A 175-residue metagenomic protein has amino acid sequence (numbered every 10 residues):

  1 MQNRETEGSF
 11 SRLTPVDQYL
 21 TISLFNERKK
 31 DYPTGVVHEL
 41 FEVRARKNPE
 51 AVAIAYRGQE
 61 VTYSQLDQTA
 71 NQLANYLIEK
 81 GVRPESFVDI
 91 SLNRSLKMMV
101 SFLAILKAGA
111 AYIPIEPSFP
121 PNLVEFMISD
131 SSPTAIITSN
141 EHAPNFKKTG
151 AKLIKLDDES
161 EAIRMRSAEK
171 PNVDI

Functional and structural regions predicted by a protein language model:
M1-T21, F25-I175: Carrier-protein-dependent adenylate-forming modules in NRPS/ANL systems
